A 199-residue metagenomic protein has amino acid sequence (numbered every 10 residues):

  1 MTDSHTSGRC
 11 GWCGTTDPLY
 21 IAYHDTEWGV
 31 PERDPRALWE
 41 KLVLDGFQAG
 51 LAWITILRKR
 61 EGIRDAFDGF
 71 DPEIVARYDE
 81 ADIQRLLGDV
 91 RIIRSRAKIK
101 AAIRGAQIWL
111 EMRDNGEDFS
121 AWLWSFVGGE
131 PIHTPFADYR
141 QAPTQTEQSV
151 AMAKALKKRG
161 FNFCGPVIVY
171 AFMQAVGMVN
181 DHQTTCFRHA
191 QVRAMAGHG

Functional and structural regions predicted by a protein language model:
M1-G199: HhH-family (HhH-GPD) DNA N-glycosylase catalytic core used in base-excision repair
